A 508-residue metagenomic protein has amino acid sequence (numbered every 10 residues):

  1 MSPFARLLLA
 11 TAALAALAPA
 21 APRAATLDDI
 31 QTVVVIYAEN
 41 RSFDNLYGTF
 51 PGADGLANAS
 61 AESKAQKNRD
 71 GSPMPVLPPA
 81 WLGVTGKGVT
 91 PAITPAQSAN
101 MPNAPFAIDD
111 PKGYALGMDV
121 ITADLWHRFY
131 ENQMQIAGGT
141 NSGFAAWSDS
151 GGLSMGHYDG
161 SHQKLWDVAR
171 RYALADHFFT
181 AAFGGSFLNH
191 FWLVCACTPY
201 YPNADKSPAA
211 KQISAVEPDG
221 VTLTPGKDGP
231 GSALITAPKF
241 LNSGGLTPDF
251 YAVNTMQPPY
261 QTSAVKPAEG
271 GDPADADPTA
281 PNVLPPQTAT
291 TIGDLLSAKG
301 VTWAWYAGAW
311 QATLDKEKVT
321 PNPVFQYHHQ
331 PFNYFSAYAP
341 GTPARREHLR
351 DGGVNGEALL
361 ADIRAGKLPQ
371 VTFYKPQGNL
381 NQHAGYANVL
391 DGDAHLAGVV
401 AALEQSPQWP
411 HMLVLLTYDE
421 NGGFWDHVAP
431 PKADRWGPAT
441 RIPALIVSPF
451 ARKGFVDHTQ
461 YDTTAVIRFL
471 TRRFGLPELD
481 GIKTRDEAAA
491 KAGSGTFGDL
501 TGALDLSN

Functional and structural regions predicted by a protein language model:
S2-P22: Gram-negative bacterial Sec-dependent N-terminal signal peptides
R23-N508: N-terminal pro-sequences and low-complexity stem/linker regions of secreted or lumenal proteins
